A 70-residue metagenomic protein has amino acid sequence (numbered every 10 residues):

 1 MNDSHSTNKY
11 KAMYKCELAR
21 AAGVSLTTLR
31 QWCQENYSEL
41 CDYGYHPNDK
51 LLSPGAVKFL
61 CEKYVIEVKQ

Functional and structural regions predicted by a protein language model:
S6-T28: Polyanion-binding surface elements
G23-K58, V68: Major-groove DNA-recognition helix of helix-turn-helix-type DNA-binding domains
